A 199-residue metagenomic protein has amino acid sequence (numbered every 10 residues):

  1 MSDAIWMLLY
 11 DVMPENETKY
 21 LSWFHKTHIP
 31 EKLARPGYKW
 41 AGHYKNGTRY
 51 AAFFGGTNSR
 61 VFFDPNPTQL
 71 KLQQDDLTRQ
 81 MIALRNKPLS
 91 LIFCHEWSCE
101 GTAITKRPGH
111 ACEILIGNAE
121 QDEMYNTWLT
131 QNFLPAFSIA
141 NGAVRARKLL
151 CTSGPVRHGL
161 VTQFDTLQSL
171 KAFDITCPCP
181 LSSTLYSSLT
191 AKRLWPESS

Functional and structural regions predicted by a protein language model:
M1-S199: Macromolecular interaction modules
